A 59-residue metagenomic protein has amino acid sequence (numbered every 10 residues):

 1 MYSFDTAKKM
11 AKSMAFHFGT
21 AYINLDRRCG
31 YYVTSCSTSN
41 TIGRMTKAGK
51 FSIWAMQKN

Functional and structural regions predicted by a protein language model:
M1-A21, Q57-N59: A short, charged, amphipathic alpha-helix used as a generic interaction element across diverse proteins
Y22-D26: Glycine-rich repeat segments that build the extracellular carbohydrate-interaction surface of secreted and virion
R28-N59: Detector for the mature cores of small, proteolytically processed and post-translationally modified peptide effectors
